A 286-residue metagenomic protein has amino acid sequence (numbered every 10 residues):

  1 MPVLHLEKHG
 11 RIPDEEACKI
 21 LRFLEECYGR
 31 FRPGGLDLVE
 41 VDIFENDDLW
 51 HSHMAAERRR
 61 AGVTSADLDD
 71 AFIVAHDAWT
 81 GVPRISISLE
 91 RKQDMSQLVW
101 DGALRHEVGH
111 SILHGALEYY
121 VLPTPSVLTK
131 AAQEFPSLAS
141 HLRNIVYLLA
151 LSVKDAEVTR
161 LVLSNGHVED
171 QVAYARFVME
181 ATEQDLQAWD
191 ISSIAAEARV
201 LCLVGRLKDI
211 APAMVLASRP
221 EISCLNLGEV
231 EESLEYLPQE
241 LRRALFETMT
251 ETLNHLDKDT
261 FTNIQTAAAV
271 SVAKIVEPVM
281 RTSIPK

Functional and structural regions predicted by a protein language model:
L4-E7: Acidic/histidine-rich, surface-exposed loop or edge segments in extracytoplasmic proteins
G10-I87, N144, E277-P285: Auxiliary, metal-adjacent structural segments of Zn-dependent hydrolase domains
I87-L104: Short pre-active-site segment immediately N-terminal to the catalytic Zn-binding motif
S96-L98, L113-L148: Post-HEXXH active-site segment of zinc metalloproteases
A103, E107-G115: Catalytic glutamate of the conserved HExxH
I112-A116, G166-E169: A generic secondary-structure signal for well-formed alpha-helical elements
N144-V146, A150-V153, E157-L186: Short helix/loop segments within enzyme catalytic domains that coordinate or immediately flank catalytic cofactors
E169-K286: Pan-zinc metallopeptidase signature
